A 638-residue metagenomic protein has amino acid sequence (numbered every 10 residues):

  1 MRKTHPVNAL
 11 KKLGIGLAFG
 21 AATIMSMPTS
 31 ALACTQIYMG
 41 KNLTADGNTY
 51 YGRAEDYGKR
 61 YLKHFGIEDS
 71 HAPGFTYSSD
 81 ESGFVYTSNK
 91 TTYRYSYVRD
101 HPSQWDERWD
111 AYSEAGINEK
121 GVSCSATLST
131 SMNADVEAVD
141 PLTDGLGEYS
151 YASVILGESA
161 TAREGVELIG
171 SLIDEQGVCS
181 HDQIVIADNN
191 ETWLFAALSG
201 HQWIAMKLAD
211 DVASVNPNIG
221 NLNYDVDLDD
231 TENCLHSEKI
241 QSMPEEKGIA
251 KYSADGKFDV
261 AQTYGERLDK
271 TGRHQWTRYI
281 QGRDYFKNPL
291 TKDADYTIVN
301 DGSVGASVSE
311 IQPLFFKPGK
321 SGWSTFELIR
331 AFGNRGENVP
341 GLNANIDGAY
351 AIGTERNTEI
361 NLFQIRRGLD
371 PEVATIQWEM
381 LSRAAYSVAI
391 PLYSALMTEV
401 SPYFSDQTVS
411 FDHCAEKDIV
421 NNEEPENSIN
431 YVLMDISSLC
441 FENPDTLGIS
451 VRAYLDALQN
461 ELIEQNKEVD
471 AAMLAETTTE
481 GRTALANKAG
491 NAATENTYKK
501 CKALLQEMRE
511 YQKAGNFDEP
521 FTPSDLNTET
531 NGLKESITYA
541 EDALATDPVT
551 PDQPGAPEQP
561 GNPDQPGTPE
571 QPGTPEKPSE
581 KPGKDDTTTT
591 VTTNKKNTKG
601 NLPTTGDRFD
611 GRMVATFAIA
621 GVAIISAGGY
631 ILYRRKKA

Functional and structural regions predicted by a protein language model:
R2-L17: Bacterial N-terminal signal peptides that target proteins for export
A21-A31: C-terminal segment of classical bacterial N-terminal signal peptides
C34-E148, L168-G305: A contiguous strand-loop segment
V299-V409: Long, well-ordered mid-to-C-terminal structural blocks that present hydrophobic/aromatic surfaces
L381-V388, L392-A545: Charged low-complexity "KEKE/polyampholyte" interaction tracts
A540-F609: C-terminal low-complexity, Ser/Thr- and acidic/Pro-rich disordered "stalk" regions positioned immediately N-terminal
G606-I619: Juxtamembrane/start-of-transmembrane alpha-helix segments at the extracytoplasmic/lumenal side of membrane anchors
G621-A638: C-terminal membrane-anchoring or membrane-association module
